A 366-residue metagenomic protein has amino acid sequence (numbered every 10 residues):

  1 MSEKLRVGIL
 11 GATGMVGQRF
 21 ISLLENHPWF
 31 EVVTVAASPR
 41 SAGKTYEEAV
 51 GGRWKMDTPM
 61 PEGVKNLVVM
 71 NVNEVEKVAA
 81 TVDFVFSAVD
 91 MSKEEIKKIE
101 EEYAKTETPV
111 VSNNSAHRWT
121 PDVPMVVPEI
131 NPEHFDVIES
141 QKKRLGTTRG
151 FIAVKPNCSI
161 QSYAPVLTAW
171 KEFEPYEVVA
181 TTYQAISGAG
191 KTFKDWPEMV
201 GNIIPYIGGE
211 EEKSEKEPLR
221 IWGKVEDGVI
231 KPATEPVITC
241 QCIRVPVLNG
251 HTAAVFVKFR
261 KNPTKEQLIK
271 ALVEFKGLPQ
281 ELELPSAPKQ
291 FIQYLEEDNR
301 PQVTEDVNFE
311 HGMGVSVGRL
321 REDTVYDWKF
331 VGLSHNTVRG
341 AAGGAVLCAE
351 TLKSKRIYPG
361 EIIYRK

Functional and structural regions predicted by a protein language model:
M1-P205, P236-V237, F309, V315 (+2 more regions): N-terminal Rossmann-like NAD(P) cofactor-binding subdomain of oxidoreductases, focused on the glycine-rich
S187-K366: Charged docking surfaces used in two-component/phosphorelay signaling
